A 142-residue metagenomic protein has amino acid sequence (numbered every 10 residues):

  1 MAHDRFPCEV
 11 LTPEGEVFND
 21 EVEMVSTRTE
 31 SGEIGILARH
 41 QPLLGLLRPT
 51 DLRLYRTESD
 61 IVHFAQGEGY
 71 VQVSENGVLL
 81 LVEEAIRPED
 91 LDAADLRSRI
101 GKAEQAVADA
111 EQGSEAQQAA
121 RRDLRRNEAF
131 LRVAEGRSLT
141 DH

Functional and structural regions predicted by a protein language model:
M1-P7, L139: N-terminal export/targeting signal detector
P7-K102: Compact, glycine-rich, soluble single-domain proteins
R87-H142: Acidic/glycine-rich phosphate/pyrophosphate-binding loops and surrounding catalytic core that coordinate Mg2+
